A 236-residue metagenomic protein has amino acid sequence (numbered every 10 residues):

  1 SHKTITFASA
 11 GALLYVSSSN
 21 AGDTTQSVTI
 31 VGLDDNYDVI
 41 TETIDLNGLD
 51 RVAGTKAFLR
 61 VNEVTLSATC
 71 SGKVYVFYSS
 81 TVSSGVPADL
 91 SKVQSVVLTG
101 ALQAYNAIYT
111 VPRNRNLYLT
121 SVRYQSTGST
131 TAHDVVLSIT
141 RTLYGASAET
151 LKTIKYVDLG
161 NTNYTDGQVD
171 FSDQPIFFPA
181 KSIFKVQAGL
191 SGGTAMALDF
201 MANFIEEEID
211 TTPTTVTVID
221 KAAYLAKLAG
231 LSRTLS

Functional and structural regions predicted by a protein language model:
S1-R60, S67-L235: Beta-strand-centric surfaces of beta-sandwich/beta-rich domains
